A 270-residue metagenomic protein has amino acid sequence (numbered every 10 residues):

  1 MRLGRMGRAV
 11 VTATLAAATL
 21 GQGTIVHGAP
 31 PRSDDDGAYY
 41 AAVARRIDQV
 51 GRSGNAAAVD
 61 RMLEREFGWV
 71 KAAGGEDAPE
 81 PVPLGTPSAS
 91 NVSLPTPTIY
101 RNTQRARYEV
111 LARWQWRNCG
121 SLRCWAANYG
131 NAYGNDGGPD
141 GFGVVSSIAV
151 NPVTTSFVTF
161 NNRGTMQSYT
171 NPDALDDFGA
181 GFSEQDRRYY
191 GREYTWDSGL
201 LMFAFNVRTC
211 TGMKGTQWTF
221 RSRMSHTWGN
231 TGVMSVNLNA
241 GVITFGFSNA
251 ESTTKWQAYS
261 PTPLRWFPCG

Functional and structural regions predicted by a protein language model:
M1-A29: Secretory targeting and sorting signals
A9, R32-D35, W266: Intrinsic low-complexity, intrinsically disordered segments enriched in polar/basic residues
V11, A16, A58-V59, N171: Terminal low-complexity, poorly structured segments
T14, G75, G120-L122: A generic structural signal for solvent-exposed, polar alpha-helical segments
G28-P95: N-terminal propeptides/leader regions of secreted preproproteins that are proteolytically removed before maturation
P83-G270: Mature secreted bioactive peptide module from preproproteins
